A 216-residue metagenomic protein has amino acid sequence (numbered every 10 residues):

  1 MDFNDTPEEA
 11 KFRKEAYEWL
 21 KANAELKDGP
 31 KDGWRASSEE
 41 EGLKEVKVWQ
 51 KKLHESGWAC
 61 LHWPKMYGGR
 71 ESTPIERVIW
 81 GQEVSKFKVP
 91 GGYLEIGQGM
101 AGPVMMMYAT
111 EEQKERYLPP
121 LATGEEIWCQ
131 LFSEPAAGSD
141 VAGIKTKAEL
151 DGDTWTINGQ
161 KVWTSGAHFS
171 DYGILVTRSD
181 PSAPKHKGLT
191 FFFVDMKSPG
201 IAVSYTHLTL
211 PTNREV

Functional and structural regions predicted by a protein language model:
M1-E95, E112, R116-T123, I127 (+1 more regions): Amphipathic, small/basic residue-rich leader segments at the start of a protein or domain
E9, G57, T110, Q130 (+2 more regions): Buried hydrophobic positions in well-ordered alpha/beta secondary-structure cores of metabolic enzymes
G99-Y108: Helix-loop "lid/cap" segments that line or gate small-molecule binding pockets
A136-I144: Active-site-adjacent elements of ketosynthase-type condensing enzymes
T146-E149: A structural signal for short hydrophobic beta-strand segments in well-ordered beta-sheet cores
D153-T154, N158-A202: A short core secondary-structure module
T206-T212: Conserved small/polar residues in nucleotide/adenosyl-binding loops
